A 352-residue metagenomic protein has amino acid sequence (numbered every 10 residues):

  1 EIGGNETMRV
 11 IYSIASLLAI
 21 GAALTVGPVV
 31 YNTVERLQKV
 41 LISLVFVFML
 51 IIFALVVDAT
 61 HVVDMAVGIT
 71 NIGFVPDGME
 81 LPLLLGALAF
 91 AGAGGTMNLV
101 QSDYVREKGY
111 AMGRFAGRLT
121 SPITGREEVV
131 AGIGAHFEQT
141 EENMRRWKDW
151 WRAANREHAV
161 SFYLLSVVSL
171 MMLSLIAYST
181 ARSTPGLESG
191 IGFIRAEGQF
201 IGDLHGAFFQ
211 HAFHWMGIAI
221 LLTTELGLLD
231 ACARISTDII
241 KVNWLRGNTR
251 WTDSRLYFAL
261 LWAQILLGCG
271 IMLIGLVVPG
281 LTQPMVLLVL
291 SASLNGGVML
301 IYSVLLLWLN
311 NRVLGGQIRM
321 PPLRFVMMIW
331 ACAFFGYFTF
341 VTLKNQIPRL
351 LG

Functional and structural regions predicted by a protein language model:
E1, A93-N98, Y104, L165 (+2 more regions): Membrane-helix boundary/coupling elements in multi-pass transport proteins
E1, V10-L17, P76-L88, V167-M171 (+3 more regions): Select transmembrane alpha-helical segments in multipass membrane proteins
E1-R9, S43-L44, G109-M112, P185-G186 (+1 more regions): Helix-loop-helix connectors at the membrane interface of multi-pass transporters/channels
N5-S16, I194, F208, A212 (+1 more regions): Loop-to-transmembrane helix boundary motifs in multi-pass membrane proteins
L18-L41, I52-A59, M272-P284, L309-R319: Membrane-water interface regions at transmembrane-helix termini and the short interhelical loops of multi-pass membrane
L37-V40, R234, D238, N248-W262 (+1 more regions): C-terminal membrane-solvent junction of multi-pass transporters and transport-like membrane proteins
S43-P76, L84-D103, Y302-L314, F338-L350: Hydrophobic alpha-helical segments and their helix-loop junctions in multi-pass secondary transporters
R106, V130-R146, S166-A196: Extracellular/periplasmic helix-exit of transmembrane alpha-helices
